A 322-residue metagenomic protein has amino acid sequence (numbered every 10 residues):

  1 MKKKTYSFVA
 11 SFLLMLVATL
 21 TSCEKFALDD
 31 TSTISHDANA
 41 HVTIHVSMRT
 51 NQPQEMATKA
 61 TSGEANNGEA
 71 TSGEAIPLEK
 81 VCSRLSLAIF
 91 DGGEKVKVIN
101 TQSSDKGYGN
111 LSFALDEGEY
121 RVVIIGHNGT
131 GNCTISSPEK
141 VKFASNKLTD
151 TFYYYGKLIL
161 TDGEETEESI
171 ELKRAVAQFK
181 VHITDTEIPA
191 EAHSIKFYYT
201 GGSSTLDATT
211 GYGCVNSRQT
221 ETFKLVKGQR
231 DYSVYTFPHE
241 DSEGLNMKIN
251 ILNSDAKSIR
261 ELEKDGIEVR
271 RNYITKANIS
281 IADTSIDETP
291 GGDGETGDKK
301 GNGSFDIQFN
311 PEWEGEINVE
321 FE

Functional and structural regions predicted by a protein language model:
M1-N39: Bacterial Sec-dependent N-terminal signal peptides
C23-E322: Extracytoplasmic cysteine-anchoring/structural motifs
